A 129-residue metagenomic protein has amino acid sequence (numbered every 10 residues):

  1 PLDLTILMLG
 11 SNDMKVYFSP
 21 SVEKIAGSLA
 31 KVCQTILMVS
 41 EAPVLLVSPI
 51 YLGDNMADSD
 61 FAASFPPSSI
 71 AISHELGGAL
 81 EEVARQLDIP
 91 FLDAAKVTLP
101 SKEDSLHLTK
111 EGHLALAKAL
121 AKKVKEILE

Functional and structural regions predicted by a protein language model:
P1-E129: Alpha-helical cap/lid subdomain in secreted, periplasmic, or secretory-pathway luminal O-acyl-processing enzymes
